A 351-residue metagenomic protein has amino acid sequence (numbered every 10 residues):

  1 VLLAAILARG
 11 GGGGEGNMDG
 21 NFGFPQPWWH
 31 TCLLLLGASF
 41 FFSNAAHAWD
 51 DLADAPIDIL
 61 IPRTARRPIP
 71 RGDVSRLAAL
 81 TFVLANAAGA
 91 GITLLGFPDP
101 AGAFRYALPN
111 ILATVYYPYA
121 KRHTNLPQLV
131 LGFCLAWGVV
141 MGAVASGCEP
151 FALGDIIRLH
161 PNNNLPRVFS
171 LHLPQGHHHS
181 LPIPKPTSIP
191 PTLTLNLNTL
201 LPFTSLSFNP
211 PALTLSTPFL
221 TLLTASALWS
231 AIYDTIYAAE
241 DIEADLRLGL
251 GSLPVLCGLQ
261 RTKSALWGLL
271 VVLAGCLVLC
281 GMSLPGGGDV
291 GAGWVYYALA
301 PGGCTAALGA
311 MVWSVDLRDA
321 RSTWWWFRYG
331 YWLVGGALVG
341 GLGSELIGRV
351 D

Functional and structural regions predicted by a protein language model:
V1-D351: Multi-pass alpha-helical membrane architecture of UbiA-family and related isoprenoid/lipid prenyltransferases
